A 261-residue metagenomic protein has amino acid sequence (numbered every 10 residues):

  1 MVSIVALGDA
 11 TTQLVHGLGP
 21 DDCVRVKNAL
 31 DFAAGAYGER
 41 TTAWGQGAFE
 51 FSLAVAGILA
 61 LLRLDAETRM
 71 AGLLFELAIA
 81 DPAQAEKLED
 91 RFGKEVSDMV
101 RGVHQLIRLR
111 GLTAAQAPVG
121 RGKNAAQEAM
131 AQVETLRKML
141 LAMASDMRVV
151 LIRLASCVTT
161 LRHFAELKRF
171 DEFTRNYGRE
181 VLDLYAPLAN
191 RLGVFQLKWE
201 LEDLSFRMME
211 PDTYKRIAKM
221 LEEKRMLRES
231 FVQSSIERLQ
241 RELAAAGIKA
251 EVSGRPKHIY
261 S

Functional and structural regions predicted by a protein language model:
M1-Y260: Active-site helical microenvironments for divalent-metal-assisted chemistry
